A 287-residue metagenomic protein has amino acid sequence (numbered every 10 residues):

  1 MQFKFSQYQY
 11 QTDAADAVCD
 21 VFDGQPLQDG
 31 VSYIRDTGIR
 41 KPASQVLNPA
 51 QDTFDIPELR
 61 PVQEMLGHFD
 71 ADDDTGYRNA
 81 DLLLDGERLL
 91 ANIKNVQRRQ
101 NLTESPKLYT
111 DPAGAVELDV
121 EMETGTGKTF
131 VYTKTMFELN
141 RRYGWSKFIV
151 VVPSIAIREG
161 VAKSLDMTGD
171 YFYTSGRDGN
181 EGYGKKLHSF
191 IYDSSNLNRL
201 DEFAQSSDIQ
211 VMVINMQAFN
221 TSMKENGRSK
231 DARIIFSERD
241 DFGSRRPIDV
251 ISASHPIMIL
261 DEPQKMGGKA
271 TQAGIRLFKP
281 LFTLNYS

Functional and structural regions predicted by a protein language model:
M1-S287: RecA-like P-loop NTPase motor core of helicase/translocase proteins
